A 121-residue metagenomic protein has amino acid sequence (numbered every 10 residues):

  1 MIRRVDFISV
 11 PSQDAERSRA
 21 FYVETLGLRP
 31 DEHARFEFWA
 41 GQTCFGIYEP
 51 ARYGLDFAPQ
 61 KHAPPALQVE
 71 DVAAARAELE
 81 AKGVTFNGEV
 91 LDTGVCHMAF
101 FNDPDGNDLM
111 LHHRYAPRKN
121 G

Functional and structural regions predicted by a protein language model:
M1, R76, E80-G121: Vicinal oxygen chelate
M1-R17, A63-P65, Y115-G121: N-terminal beta-strand motif that seeds the catalytic metal site of vicinal oxygen chelate
D14-A15, E70-V72: Helix N-cap motif at beta-to-alpha junctions
D14-R29: Amphipathic alpha-helical segments
F21, A73-E78: Short amphipathic alpha-helices within nucleic acid-binding modules
L26-H33, F86-V90: Short secondary-structure junctions
R29-H62, D108-R114: Conserved short beta-strand elements that form part of the metal-binding/catalytic scaffold of enzyme active sites
